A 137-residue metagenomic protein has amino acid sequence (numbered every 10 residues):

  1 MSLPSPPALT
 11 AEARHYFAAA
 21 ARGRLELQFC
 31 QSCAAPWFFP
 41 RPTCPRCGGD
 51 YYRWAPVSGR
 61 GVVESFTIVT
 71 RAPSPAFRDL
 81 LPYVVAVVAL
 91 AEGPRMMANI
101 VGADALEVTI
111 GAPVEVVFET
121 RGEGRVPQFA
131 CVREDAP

Functional and structural regions predicted by a protein language model:
M1-L25, Q128-R133: A broadly conserved sequence feature marking short terminus-proximal activation segments in nucleic acid-centric
R24-L27, R41: Residues immediately within or flanking Cys/His clusters that coordinate Zn2+ in small zinc-binding modules
F29-S32, T43-G49: Short, cysteine/histidine-rich loop/knuckle motifs that typically chelate Zn2+
F38, Y51-R53: Short functional micro-motifs and their immediate structural scaffolds
G48-G49, V63, I68, P127-P137: Short, compositionally biased
R53-V62, V108-A112: Short coil-to-beta-strand transition motifs
E64-G102, I110: Glycine-rich active-site loops that engage anionic ligands at enzyme catalytic sites
G93, M97-P137: Well-ordered alpha/beta subsegment
